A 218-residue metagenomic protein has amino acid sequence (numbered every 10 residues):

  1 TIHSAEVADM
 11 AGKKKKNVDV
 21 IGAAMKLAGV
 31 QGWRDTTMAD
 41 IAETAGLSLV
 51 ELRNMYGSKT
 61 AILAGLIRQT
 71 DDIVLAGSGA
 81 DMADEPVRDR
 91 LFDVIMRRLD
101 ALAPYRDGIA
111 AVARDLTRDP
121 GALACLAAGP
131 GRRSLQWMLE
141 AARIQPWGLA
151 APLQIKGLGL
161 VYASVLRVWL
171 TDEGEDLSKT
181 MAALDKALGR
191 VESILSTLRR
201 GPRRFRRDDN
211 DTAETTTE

Functional and structural regions predicted by a protein language model:
I2-E6, Q136, E140, T171-E218: C-terminal peripheral helix-coil segments that are non-catalytic and often amphipathic
A8-D19: Short, Lys/Arg-enriched anionic-surface-contact patches
K14, K26, T37-D40, T44 (+4 more regions): Surface/interface-facing alpha-helical segments and adjacent flexible terminal/loop regions used for partner/assembly
D19, A23, L27-G65, Q69: Helix-turn-helix
K59, L66, T70, V74 (+4 more regions): Hydrophobic/aromatic residues within well-ordered alpha-helical segments
G65, G79-R114, R118, A128-G129: Hydrophobic alpha-helical connector segments
A110-A113, W147, S178: Short, hydrophobic secondary-structure boundary micro-motifs
G121-I144, P152-S164, A182: Amphipathic alpha-helical packing segments from all-alpha helical-bundle domains
